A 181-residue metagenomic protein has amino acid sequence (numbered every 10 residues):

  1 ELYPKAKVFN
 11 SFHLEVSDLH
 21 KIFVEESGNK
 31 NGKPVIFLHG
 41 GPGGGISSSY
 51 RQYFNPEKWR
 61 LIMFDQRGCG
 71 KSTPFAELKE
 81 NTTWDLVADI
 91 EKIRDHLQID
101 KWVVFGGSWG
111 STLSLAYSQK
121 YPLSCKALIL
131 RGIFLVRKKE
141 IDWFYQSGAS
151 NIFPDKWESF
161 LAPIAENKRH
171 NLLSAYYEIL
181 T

Functional and structural regions predicted by a protein language model:
E1-H13: An N-terminal hydrophobic leader/cap segment in hydrolases
H13-P74: Conserved HGGG/HGGXW glycine-rich cap/lid loop of the alpha/beta-hydrolase fold
E25, K92-H96, A116: Residue-level signal for well-ordered alpha-helical scaffold segments within enzymatic catalytic domains
P74-V87, K139-S147: Catalytic nucleophile-loop/oxyanion-hole region of alpha/beta-hydrolase and closely related hydrolase-like folds
W84-W102: Conserved acidic catalytic loop of the alpha/beta-hydrolase fold
D100-D142: Conserved hydrolase catalytic core segment
C125-A175: A catalytic-pocket lid/entrance helix-loop region that shapes and gates access to the active site across common
A175-T181: An accessory alpha-helical subdomain
